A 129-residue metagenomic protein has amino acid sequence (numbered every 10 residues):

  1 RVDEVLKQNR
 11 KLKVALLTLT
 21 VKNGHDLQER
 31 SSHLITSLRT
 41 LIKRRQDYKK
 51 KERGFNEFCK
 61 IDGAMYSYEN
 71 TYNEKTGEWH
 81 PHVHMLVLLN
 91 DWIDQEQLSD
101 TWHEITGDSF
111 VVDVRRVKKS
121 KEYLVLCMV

Functional and structural regions predicted by a protein language model:
R1-Y72: Extended interfacial segments that mediate partner engagement and assembly in macromolecular machines
N23-G24, S31, R53-V129: Conserved His + Asp/Glu catalytic blocks
